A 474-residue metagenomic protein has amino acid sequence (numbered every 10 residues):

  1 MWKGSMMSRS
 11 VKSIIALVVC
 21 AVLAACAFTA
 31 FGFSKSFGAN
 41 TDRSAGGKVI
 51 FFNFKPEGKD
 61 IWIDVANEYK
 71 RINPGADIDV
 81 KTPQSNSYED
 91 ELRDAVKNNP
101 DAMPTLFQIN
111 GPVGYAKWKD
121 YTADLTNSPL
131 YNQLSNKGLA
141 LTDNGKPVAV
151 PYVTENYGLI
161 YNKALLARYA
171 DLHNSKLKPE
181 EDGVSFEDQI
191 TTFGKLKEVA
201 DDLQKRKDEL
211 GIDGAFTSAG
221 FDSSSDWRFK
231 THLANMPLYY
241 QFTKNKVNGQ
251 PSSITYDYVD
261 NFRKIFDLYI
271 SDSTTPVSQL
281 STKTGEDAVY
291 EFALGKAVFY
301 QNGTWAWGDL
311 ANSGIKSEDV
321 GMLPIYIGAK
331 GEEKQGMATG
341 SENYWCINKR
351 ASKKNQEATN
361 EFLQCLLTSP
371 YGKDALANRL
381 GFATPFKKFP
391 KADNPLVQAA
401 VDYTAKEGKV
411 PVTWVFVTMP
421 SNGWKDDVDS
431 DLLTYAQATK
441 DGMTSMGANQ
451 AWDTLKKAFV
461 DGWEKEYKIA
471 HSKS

Functional and structural regions predicted by a protein language model:
W2-G114, N127-N132, H173, K178 (+3 more regions): Conserved N-terminal structural module of periplasmic/extracytoplasmic solute-binding proteins
D77-D79, S313-G381: Extracytoplasmic/periplasmic substrate-recognition and gating elements
T82-L92, T191-K195, Q279-L294: Short helix-initiation/N-cap motifs at beta->coil->alpha
V96-I109, L210-D213, L294-N302: Alpha-to-beta junction loops
Q108-Y169, H173, G321-I325: Hinge/lid segment of periplasmic solute-binding proteins
K146-Y152, Y157, G194-Q250, A297: Extracytoplasmic/periplasmic solute-binding protein
A200, K244-K283: Glycine-centered hinge/linker elements that transmit conformational signals in sensory and ligand-binding systems
K373, T384-L396, A405-S474: Conserved C-terminal helix/tail region of periplasmic/extracytoplasmic solute-binding proteins
